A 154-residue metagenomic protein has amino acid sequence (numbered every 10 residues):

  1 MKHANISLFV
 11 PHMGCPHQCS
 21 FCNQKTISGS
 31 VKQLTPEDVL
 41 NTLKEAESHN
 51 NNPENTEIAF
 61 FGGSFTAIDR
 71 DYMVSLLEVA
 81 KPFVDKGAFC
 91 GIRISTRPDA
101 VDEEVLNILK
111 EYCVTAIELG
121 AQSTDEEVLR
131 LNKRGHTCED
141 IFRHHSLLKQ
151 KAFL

Functional and structural regions predicted by a protein language model:
M1-S28, E45-F61, T66, S95-R97 (+1 more regions): N-terminal pre-triad scaffold of radical SAM enzymes
I27-E37, H49, G62-L154: Conserved non-cysteine loop/helix-boundary elements of the Radical SAM core domain that shape
E37-K44: Conserved alpha/beta core surface patches that mediate binding of polyanionic ligands
